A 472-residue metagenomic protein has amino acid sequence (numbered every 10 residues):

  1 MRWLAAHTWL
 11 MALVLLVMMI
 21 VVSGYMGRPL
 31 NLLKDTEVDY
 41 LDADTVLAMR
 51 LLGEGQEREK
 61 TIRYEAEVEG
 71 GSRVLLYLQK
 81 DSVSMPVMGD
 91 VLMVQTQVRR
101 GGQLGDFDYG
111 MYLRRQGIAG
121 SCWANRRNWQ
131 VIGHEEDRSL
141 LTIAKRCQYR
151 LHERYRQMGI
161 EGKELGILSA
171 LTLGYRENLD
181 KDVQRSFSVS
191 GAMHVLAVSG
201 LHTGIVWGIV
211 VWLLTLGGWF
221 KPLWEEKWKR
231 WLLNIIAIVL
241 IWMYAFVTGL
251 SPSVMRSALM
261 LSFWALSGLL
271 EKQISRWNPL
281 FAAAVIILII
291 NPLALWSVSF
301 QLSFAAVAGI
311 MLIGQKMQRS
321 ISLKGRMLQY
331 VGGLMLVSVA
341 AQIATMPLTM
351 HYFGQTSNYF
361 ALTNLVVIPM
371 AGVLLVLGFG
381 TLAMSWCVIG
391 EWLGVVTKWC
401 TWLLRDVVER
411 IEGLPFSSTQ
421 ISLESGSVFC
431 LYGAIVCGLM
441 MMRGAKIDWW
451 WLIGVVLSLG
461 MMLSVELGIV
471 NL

Functional and structural regions predicted by a protein language model:
R2-W9, Y40, I62, L323 (+2 more regions): C-terminal regulatory/interaction regions
W3-L4, W9-H194: Membrane-interface helix/helix-cap signal primarily in integral membrane proteins
M49, T96, L171, S199 (+5 more regions): Divalent metal-coordination and catalytic microenvironments
C122, V131-K145, Y149, V189 (+3 more regions): Membrane-interface amphipathic/re-entrant loop segments adjacent to transmembrane helices in multi-pass membrane
C122, Y175, V183-F360, S422-N471: Hydrophobic alpha-helical transmembrane segments in multi-pass membrane proteins
N128, L201, W207-G208, W212 (+1 more regions): Cytosol/matrix-facing ends of alpha-helical transmembrane segments
S139-R150, G174-D182, F246-V254, W277-A284 (+3 more regions): Hydrophobic alpha-helical transmembrane segments
E153-R156, A170, R185, W264-G268 (+5 more regions): Short amphipathic alpha-helical coupling elements at transmembrane boundaries
